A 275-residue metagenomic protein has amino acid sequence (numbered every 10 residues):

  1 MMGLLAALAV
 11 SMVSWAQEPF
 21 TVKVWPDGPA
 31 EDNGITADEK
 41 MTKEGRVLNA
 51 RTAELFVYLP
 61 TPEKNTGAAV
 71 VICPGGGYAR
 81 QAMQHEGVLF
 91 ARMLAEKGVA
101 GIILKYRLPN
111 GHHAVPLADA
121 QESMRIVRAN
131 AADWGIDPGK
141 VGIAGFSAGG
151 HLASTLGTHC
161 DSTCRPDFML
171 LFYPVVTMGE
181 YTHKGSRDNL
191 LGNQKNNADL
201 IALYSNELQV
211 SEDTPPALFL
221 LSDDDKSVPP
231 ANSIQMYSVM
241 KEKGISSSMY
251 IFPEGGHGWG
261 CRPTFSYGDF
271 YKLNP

Functional and structural regions predicted by a protein language model:
Q17-K64, A68, H113, K184 (+2 more regions): N-terminal cap/lid segment of alpha/beta-hydrolase-fold proteins
T66-G76: Short beta-strand element of the alpha/beta-hydrolase
P74-A79, D223: Active-site glycine-rich loops that stabilize anionic/oxyanionic intermediates across multiple enzyme folds
Q81-Q84, V88-A91, I102-P138, P263-Y271: Catalytic nucleophile-loop/oxyanion-hole region of alpha/beta-hydrolase and closely related hydrolase-like folds
E122-S186, L190, K195-A202, N206: Primarily recognizes the serine-hydrolase "nucleophile elbow" in alpha/beta-hydrolase and SGNH/GDSL folds
D213, L218-L221, D225: Short beta-strand/loop motif that positions the catalytic acidic residue of the alpha/beta-hydrolase fold
K226-Q235: Conserved alpha/beta-hydrolase "acid-adjacent" motif
I234-P275: C-terminal catalytic histidine-bearing segment of alpha/beta-hydrolase fold enzymes
